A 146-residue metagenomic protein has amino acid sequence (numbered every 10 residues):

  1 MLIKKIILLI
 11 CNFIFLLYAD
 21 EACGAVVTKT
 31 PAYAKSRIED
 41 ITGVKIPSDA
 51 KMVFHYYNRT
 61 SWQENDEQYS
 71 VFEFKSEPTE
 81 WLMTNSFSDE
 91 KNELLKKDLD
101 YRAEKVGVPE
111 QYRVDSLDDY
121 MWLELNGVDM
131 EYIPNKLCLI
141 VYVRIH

Functional and structural regions predicted by a protein language model:
K4-N12: Sec-dependent signal peptide recognition, specifically the positively charged N-region followed immediately by
L8-L9, G43, V108: Short amphipathic alpha-helical "recognition" segments used for binding
F13-L17: Alpha-helical transmembrane segments
Y18-T84: N-terminal export/targeting and maturation segments
S86-H146: Extracytoplasmic electrostatic interaction patches
